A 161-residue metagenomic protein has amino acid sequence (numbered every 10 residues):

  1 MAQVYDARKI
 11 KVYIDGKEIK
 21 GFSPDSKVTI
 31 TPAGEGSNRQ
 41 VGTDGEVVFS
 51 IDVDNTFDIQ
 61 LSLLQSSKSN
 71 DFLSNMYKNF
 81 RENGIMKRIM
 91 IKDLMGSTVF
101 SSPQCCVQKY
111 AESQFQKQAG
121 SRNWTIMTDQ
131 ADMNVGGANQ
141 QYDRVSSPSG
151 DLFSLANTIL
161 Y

Functional and structural regions predicted by a protein language model:
M1-A33, N134-Y161: Polar/acidic, low-complexity leader/linker segments enriched in S/T/G and N/D
Y5-A7, L61, F100-C105, I126-T128: Extended beta-sheet lipid-handling architectures
R8, S26-V28, S37, D44-G45 (+4 more regions): A generic structural signal for short beta-strands and their flanking turns/coil linkers
I14-E18, G34, L63-S67, D93-M95 (+2 more regions): Beta-strand elements of well-folded, non-transmembrane domains
R39, Q104-Y161: Mixed-charge, glycine-accented linear interaction segment located at domain edges/termini
T43-S50, F72-K78: Short secondary-structure capping micro-motifs at structural edges
V48-S69, Q118-D132: Oligomerization/assembly interface segments of phage tail-like spikes and tubes
S74-S101: Short, acidic/charged, Gly/Pro-enriched secondary-structure junctions
